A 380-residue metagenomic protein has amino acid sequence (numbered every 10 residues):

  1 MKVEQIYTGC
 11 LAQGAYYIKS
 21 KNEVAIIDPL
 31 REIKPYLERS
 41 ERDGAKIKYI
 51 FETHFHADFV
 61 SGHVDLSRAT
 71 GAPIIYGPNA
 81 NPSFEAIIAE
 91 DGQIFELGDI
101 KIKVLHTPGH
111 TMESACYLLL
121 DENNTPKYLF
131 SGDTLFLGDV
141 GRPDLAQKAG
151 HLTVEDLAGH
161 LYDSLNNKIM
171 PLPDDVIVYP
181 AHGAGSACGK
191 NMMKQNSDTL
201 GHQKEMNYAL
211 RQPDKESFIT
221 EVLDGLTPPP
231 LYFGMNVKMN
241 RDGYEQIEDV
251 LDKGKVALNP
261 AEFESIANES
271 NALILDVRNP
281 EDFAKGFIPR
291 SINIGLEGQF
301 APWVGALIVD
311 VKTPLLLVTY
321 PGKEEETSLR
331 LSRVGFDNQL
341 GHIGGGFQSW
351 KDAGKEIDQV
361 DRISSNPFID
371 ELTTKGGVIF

Functional and structural regions predicted by a protein language model:
M1-K46, Y117-G132, L137-G138: Conserved beta-strand hairpin/beta-sheet module of binuclear metal-dependent hydrolase folds, prominently
K2-I6, Y16-K19, I94-N124, Y128-L129 (+2 more regions): Core dinuclear metal-dependent hydrolase active-site scaffold
E23, E32-K34, H63, S67-R68 (+3 more regions): Hydrophobic, small-residue-rich alpha-helical packing segments that form membrane-like cores
I26-I27, I47-H56, I74-N79, H106-G109 (+4 more regions): Active-site neighborhood of phospho(di)ester-bond hydrolases with catalytic His/Asp-centered motifs
P29-L30, F55, N79, T111 (+6 more regions): Active-site metal-binding loops of divalent metal-dependent hydrolases
I33-I75: Active-site metal-binding motif and surrounding structural segment of the metallo-beta-lactamase
K101, T111-P229: Metallo-beta-lactamase
A158, P171-P173, A187-F380: Cytosolic catalytic domains that perform sulfur/thiol-centered chemistry
